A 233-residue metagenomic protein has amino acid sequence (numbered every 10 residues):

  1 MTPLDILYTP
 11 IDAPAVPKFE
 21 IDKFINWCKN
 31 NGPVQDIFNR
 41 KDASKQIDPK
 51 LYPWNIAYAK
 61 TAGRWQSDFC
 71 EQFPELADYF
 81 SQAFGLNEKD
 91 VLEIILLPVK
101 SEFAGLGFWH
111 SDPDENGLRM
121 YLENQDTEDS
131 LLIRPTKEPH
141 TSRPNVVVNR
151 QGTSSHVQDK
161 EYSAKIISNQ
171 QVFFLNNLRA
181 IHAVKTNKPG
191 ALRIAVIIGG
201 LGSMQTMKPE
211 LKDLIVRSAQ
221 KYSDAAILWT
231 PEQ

Functional and structural regions predicted by a protein language model:
M1-N87: Non-heme Fe(II)/2-oxoglutarate
P3, I37-R40, F108-H110, F174-L175 (+1 more regions): Intrinsically disordered, low-complexity peptide-like regions
L4-T9, N116-L118, G190-I194: Residues at beta-strand starts and edge strands
V16, V99-E102, Q125-T127, L178 (+1 more regions): Generic structural motif
N39, D90-I95, R119-E123, L132-R134 (+3 more regions): A structural signal for short, well-ordered beta-strand segments and their strand-loop junctions that often border
L86-E88, D114, N124-Q125, N176 (+1 more regions): A generic structural signal for short, solvent-exposed coil/turn residues that cap or connect secondary-structure
L92-I95, V99-S168: Catalytic core of non-heme Fe(II) oxygenases with the double-stranded beta-helix
N145-Q233: Catalytic core of Fe(II)/2-oxoglutarate
